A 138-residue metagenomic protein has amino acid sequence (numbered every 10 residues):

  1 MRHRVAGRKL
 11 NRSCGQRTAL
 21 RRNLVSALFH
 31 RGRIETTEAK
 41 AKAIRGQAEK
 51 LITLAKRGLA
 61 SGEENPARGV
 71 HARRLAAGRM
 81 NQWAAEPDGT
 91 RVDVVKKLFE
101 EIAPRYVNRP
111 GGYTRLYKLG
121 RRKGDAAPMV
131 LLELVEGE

Functional and structural regions predicted by a protein language model:
R2-K9, A19, N23-E138: Structured, basic alpha/beta domains of bacterial-type, RNA-associated proteins
